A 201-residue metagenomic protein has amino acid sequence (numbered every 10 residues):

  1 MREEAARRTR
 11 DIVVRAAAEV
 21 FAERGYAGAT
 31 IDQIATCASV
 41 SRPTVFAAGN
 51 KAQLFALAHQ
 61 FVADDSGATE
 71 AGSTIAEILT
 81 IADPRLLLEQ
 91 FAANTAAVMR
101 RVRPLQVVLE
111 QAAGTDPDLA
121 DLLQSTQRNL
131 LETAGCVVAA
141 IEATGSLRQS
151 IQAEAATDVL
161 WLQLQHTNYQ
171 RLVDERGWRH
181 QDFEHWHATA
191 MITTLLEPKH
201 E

Functional and structural regions predicted by a protein language model:
M1-Q53: Basic, helix-initiating cap at the start of DNA-binding domains
A6, R10, V14, H59 (+5 more regions): Amphipathic, non-transmembrane alpha-helical scaffold segments
T30-Q33, C37, T44, A58 (+3 more regions): Ligand-binding pocket scaffold of soluble enzyme catalytic domains
Q33, Q111-D116: Helix-loop segments that flank and shape redox-cofactor active sites
Q53, A71-R100, T157: Hydrophobic alpha-helical connector segments
H59-G67: Short, basic, alpha-helical segments at the C-terminal edge of helix-turn-helix-like DNA-binding modules
A96-E110, D118-T144, E154-D158, H185 (+1 more regions): Amphipathic alpha-helical packing segments from all-alpha helical-bundle domains
E142-A190, P198-E201: Hydrophobic/aromatic-rich alpha-helical bundle segments in the mid-to-C-terminal region
